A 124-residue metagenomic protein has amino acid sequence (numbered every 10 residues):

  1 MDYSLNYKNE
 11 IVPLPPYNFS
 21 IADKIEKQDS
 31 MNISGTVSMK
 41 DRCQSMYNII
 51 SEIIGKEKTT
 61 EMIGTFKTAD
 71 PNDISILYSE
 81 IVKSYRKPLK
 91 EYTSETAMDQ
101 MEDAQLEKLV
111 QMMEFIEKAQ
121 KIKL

Functional and structural regions predicted by a protein language model:
M1-I49, L124: Short N-terminal mixed-charge amphipathic segments
E10, E57-T59, A119-I122: N-terminal cationic leader/targeting segments used for protein routing and processing
N18-I21, K58, D73, Q105: Single-residue recognition of alpha-helix capping/boundary positions
A22-D29, T59-M62, I76: Short alpha-helical interface patches
S30, Y47, E52, K56-E57 (+1 more regions): Terminal leader/tail segments of proteins
T36-K40, T60-T68: Short, surface-exposed loop/turn segments at secondary-structure junctions
S38-R42, E52-E57, L89: Short acidic alpha-helix initiation/capping motifs at coil-to-helix transition points, especially at protein N-termini
I63-L124: C-terminal charged interaction modules
